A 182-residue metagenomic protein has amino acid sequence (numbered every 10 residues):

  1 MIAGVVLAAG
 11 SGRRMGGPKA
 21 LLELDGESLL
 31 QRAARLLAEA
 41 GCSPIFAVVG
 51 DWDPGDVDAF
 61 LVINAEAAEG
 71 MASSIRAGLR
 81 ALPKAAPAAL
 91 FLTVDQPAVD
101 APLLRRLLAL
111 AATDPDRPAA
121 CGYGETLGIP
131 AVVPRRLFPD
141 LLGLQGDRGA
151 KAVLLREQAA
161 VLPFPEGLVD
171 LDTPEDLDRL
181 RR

Functional and structural regions predicted by a protein language model:
M1-L127, Q158-F164: Nucleotide and nucleotide-moiety/phosphate-recognizing core
G12, L22, F138-P139, D178: Nucleotide phosphate-binding site architecture
A98, V132, D170-L171: Short aromatic/basic micro-patch
C121-G122, P130, L142, V169: Glycine- and other small-residue-rich loops at beta-strand/loop junctions that grip anionic moieties
L127-P139, P174: Conserved nucleotide-sugar donor-binding and metal-coordinating catalytic region shared by glycosyltransferases
P139-R182: Conserved alpha/beta core of the MobA/IspD/sugar-nucleotide pyrophosphorylase nucleotidyltransferase superfamily
